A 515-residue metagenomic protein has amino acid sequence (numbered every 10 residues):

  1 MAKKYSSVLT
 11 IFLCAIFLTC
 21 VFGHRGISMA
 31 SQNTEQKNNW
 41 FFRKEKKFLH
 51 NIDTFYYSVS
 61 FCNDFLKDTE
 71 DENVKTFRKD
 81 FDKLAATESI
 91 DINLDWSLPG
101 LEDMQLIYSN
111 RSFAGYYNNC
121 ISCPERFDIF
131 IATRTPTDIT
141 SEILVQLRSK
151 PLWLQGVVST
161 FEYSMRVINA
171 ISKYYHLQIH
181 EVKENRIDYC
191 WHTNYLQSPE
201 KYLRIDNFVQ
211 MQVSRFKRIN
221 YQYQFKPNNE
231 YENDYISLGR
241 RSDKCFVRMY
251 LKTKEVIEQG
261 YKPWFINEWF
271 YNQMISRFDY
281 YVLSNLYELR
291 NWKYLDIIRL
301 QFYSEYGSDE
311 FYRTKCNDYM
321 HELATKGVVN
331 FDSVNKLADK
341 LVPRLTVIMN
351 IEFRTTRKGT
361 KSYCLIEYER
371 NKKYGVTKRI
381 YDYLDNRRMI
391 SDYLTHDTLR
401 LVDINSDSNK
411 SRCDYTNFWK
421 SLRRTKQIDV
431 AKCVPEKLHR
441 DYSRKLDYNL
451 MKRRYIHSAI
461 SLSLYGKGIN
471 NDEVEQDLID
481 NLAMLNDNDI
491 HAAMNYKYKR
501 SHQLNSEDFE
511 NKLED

Functional and structural regions predicted by a protein language model:
M1-K3: N-terminal secretory signal peptides that target proteins for export/translocation
Y5, L9-D441, L450-D515: Structured, helix-rich domain cores that form ligand/interaction pockets
D447: Residues in the recognition helix of alpha-helical DNA-binding motifs
